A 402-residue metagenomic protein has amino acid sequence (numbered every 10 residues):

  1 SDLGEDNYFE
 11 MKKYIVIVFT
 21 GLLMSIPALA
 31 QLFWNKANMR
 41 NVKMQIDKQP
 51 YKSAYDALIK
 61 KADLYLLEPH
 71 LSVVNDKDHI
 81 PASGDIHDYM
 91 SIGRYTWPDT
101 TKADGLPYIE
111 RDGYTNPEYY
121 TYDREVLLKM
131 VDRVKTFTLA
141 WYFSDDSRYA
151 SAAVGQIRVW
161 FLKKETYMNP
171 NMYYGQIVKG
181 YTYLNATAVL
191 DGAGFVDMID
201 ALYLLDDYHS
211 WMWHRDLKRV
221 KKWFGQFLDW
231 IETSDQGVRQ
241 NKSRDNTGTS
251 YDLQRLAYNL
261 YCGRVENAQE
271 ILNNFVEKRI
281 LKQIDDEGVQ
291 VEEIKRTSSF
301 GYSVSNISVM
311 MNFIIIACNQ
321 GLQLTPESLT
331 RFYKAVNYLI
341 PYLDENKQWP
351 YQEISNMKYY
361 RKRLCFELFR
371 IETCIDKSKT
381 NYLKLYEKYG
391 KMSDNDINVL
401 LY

Functional and structural regions predicted by a protein language model:
E10-Y14: Positively charged n-region of N-terminal signal peptides that target proteins for export
I17-S25: Bacterial N-terminal signal peptides
A30-V238, N273-V276, I284, I316-N319 (+1 more regions): Extracellular glycan-targeting catalytic surfaces
W223-N259: Loop-centered beta-sheet repeat module
S250-P350: Long, repeat-rich segments with strong aromatic
